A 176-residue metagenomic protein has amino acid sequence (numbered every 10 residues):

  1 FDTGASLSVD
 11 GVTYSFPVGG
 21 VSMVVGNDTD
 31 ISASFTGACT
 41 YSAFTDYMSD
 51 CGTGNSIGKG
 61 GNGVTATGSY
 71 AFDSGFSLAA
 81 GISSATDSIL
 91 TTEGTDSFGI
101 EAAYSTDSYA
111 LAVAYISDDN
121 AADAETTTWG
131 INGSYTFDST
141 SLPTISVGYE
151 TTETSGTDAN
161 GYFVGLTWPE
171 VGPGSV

Functional and structural regions predicted by a protein language model:
F1-A85, A103-S105, S175: Outer membrane beta-barrel
T3, T91-T92: Charged, low-complexity surface patches
D30-A33, A85-D87, D118-N120, T152-T154: Structural signature of outer-membrane beta-barrel domains
S34-A38, L90, A122-E125: A short, polar/proline- and glycine-enriched secondary-structure boundary/capping micro-motif
S74-G75, E93, S97, E101-V176: Detector for outer-membrane/organellar transmembrane beta-barrel domains, recognizing the amphipathic beta-strand
